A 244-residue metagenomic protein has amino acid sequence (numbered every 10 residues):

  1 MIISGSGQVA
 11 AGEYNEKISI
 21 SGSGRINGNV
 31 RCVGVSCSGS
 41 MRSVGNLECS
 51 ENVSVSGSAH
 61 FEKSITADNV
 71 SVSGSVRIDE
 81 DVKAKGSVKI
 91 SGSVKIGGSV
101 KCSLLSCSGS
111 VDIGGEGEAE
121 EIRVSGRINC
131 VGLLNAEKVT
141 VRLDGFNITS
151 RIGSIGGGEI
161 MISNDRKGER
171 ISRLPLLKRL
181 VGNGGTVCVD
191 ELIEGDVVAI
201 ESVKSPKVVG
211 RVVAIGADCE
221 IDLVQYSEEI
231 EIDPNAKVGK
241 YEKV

Functional and structural regions predicted by a protein language model:
M1-V244: Extended beta-solenoid/beta-helix repeat architectures
